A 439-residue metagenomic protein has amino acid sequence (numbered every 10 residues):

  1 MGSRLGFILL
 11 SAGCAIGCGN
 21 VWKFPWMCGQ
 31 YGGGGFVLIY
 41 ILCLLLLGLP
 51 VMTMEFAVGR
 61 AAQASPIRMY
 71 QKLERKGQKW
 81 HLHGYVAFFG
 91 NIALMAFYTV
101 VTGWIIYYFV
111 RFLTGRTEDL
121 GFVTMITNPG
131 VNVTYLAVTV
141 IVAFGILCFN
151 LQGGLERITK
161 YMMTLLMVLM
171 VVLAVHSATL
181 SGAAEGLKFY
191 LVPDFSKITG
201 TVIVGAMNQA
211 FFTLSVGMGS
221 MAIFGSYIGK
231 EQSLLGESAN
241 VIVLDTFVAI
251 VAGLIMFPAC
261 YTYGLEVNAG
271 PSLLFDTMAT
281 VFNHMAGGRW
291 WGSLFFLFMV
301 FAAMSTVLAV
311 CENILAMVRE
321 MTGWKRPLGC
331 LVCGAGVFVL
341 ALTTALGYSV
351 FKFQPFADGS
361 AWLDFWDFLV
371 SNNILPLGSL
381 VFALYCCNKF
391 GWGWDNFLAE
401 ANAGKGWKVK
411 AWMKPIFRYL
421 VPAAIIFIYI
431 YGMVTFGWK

Functional and structural regions predicted by a protein language model:
M1-K23, V51-F56, R60-L82, G229-S233 (+1 more regions): Membrane-interface "cap" regions at the ends of multi-pass membrane proteins
M1-L5, E156, K160-M304, L328-G329: Membrane-embedded translocation segments of transport machinery
W26-Y31, A61-V86, T99-G154, S181-G205 (+4 more regions): Inter-helical loop and helix-membrane interface segments of multi-pass membrane transporters/permeases
M27-Y31, L82-G90, V138-M162, I223-E231 (+2 more regions): Membrane-water interface regions at transmembrane-helix termini and the short interhelical loops of multi-pass membrane
G48-S65, W80-F122, V300-R319, P376 (+3 more regions): Hydrophobic transmembrane alpha-helices that form the core helical bundles of multi-pass secondary transporters
R68, T102-T127, I228-E231, G236 (+6 more regions): Helix-loop-helix connectors at the membrane interface of multi-pass transporters/channels
M304-A309, C330-Y348, D364-L398: Hydrophobic alpha-helical segments of multi-pass membrane transport proteins
F356-L384, G406-K439: A generic transmembrane alpha-helix motif of multi-pass inner-membrane proteins
